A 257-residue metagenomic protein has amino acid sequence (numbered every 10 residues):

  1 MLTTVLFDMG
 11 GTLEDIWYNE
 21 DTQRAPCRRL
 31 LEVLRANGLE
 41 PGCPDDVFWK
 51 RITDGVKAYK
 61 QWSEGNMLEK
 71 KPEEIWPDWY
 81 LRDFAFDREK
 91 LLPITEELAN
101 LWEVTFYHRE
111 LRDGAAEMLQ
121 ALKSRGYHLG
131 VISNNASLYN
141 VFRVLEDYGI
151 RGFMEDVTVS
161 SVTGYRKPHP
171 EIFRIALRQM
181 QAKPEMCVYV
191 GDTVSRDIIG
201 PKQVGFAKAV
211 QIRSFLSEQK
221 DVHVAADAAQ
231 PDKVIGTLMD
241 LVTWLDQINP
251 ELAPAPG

Functional and structural regions predicted by a protein language model:
M1-V5, N37-C43, A116, Q120-K123 (+2 more regions): Asp-based, Mg2+/Mn2+-dependent phosphohydrolase catalytic module
L2-N19: Asp-based phosphoryl-transfer active-site loop
G10, T22-S63: Conserved phosphoryl-transfer catalytic core
W17-Y18, V104-F106, H128-L129, S160 (+1 more regions): Short, contiguous strand/loop micro-motifs
D21, Y107-R109, S137, Y165: Acidic-and-aromatic substrate-binding clefts and catalytic sites of carbohydrate-active enzymes
T22-L31, L68-W79, N135-A136: Short acidic alpha-helix initiation/capping motifs at coil-to-helix transition points, especially at protein N-termini
D45-A99: A metal-dependent, Asp-based hydrolase signature
M67-E74, K90-P93, N100-L129: Short, acidic loop-to-helix structural element flanking the phosphoryl-transfer center in phosphate-processing enzymes
